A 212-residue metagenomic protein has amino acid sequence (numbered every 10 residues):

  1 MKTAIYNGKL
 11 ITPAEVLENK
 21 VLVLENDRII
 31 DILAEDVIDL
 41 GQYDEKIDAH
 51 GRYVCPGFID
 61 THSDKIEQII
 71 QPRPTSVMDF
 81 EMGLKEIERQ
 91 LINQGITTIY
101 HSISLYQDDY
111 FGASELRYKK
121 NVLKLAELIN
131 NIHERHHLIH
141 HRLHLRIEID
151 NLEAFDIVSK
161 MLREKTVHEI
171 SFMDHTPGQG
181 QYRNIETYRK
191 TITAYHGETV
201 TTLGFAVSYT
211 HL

Functional and structural regions predicted by a protein language model:
M1-K2, L10-V54: Histidine-rich, glycine-flanked metal-binding segment
A49-K120: Metal-associated gating/positioning segment near the N- to mid-region
T61, I99-H101, H141-L145, I170-F172: Hydrophobic faces of well-ordered beta-strands that scaffold small-molecule active sites in alpha/beta enzyme cores
V122-I132, H136: Alpha-helix-loop-beta-strand connector modules within alpha/beta enzyme cores
R146-F155: Active-site glycine- and acidic-residue-rich loops that bind and position anionic ligands or nucleotide-like cofactors
V167-H175, H196-G197: Non-cysteine beta-strand/loop elements that form the S-adenosyl-L-methionine
F172-T191: Short, solvent-exposed beta-strand-terminating loops
T210-H211: Conserved small/polar residues in nucleotide/adenosyl-binding loops
